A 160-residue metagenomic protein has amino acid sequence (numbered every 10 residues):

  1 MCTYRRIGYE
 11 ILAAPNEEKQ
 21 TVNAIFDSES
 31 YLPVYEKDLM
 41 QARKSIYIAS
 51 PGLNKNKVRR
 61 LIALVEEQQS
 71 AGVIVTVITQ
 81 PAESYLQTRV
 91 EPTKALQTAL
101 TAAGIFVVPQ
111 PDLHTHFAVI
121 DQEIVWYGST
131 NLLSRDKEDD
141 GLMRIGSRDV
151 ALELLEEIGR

Functional and structural regions predicted by a protein language model:
M1-Y4: Conserved SF2 helicase motif VI
I7-L12, E17-A24, S28-Y31, I124-R160: Signature of lipid phosphatidyltransferase scaffolds
L12, I105-Q110: General small-molecule cofactor/ligand-binding pocket signal
S28, K55-V58, V107: A conditional alpha-helix N-cap/helix-loop micro-motif detector
Y31-E36, L113-H114: Short, charged beta->alpha transition segments
Y35-A102: Primarily the HKD phosphodiesterase
I48-P51, I78-Q80, Q110-P111, I120-D121 (+1 more regions): Short His-Asn-centered micro-motif
H116-V119, M143: Short beta-strand scaffold segments in enzyme catalytic cores
